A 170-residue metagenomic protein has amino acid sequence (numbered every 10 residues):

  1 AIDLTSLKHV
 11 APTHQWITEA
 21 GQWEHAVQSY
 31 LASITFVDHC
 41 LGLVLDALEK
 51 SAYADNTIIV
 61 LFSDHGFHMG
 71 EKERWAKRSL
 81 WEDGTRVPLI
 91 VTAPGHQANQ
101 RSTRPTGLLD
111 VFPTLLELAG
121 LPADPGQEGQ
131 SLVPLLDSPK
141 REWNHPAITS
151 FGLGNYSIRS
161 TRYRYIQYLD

Functional and structural regions predicted by a protein language model:
A1-P105, L118-P125, Q167-L169: Active-site-proximal cap/lid insertion segments
H65-E71, L109-F112, E117-D170: C-terminal cap/loop subdomain of S1 sulfatases and analogous C-terminal strand-loop tails that border
